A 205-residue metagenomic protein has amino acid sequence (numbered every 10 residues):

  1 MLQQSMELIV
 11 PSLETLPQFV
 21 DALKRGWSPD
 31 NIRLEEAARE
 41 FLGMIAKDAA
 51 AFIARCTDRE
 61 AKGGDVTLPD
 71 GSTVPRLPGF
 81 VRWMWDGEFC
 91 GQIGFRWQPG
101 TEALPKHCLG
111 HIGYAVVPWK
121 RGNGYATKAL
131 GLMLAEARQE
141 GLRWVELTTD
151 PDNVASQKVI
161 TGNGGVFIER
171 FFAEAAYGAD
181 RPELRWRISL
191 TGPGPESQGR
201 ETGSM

Functional and structural regions predicted by a protein language model:
M1-H111, P118, E136, A176-M205: GNAT-family acyltransferases
L16, N123, V154: Loop/helix-junction capping segments adjacent to catalytic residues or to phosphate/diphosphate-binding pockets
G110-G113, V159, G165-E169, A179: Glycine-centered small-residue hotspots that permit tight backbone geometry or close packing
G113-V116, G122-Q139, K158-G162: Conserved acetyl-CoA-binding loop-helix of GNAT-fold acetyltransferases
A137-T148: Conserved GNAT acetyl-CoA-binding A-motif
L147-Q157: Conserved beta-strand-loop-alpha-helix junction that forms the acyl-donor binding cleft
T148, V166-E183: Conserved catalytic-core motifs of GNAT/GCN5-like acyltransferases
